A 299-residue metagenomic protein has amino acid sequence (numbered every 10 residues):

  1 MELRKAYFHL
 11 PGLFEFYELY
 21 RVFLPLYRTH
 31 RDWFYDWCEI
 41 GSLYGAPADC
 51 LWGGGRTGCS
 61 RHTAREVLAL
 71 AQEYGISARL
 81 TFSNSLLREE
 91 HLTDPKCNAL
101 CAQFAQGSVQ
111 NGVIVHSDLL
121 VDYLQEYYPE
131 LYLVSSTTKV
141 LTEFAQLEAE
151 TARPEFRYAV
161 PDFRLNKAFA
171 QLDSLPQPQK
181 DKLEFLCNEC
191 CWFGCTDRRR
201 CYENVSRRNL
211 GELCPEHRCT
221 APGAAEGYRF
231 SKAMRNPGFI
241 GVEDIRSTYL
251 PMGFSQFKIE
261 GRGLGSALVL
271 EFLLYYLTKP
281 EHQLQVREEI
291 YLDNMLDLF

Functional and structural regions predicted by a protein language model:
M1-E150, E155-F299: Active-site pocket-lining/capping segments in soluble small-molecule metabolic enzymes
